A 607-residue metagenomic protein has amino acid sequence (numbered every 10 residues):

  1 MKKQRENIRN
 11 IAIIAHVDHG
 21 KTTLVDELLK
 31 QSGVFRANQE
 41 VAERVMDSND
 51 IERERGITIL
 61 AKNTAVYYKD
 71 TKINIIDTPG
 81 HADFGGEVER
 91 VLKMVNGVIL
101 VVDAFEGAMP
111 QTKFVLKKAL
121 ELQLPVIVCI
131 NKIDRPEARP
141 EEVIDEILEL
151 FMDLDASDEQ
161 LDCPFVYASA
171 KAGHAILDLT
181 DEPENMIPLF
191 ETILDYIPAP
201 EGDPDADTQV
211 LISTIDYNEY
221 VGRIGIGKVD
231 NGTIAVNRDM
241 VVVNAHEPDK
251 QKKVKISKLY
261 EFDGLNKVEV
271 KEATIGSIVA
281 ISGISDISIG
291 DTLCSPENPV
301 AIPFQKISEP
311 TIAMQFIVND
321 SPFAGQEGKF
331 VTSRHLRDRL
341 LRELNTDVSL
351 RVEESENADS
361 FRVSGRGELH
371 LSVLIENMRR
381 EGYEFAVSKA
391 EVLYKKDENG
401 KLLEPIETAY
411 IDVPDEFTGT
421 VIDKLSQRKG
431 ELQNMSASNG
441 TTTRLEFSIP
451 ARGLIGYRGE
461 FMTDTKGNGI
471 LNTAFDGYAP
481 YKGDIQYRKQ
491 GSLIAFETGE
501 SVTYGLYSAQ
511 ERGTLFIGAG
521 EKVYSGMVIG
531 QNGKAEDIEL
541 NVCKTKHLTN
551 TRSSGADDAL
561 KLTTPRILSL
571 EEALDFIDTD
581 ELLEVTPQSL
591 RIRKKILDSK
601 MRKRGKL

Functional and structural regions predicted by a protein language model:
M1-E106, E146, I215-N218: P-loop NTPase switch module centered on the Walker A-proximal segment
V41-R44, L154-V166, P200-L211, M240 (+10 more regions): Interdomain boundary/hinge elements
P125, R135-D195: Canonical P-loop GTPase G-domain recognition
S169, S355-H370: Short glycine/threonine-rich beta-strand-turn micro-motifs
Q209-M314, A324-Q326, I422, Q490 (+3 more regions): Conserved nucleotide-binding/hydrolysis modules and their immediate coupling elements across P-loop/ASCE NTPase motors
N231-T233, S285-D286, G365-L371, D415-T418 (+1 more regions): Helix N-cap motif at beta-to-alpha junctions
F262, K267-V270, L403, I449 (+3 more regions): Long insertion/accessory domains within large nucleic-acid-processing enzymes
S321-L344, A559, T563: A short, contiguous, amphipathic alpha-helix enriched in charged residues
